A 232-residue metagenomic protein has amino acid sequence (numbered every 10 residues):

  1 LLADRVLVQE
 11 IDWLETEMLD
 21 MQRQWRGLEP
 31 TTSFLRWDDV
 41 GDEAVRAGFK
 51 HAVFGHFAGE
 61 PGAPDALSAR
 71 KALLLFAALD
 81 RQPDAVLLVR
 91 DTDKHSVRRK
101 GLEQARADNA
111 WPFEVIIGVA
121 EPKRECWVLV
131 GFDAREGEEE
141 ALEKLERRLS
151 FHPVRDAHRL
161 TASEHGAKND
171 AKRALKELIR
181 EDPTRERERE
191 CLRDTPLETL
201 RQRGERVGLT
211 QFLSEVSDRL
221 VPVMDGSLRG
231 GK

Functional and structural regions predicted by a protein language model:
L1-G48, P64-A66: Domain-level signal for Mg2+-assisted phosphodiester chemistry and nucleotide/NA-binding surfaces in nucleic-acid
D4-E15, Q82, R106-V119: Structural alpha-beta junctions
D38-H56, L87-D93, A120-P122: Short loop/turn segments at strand-loop or loop-helix junctions that form parts of catalytic or ligand-binding pockets
G59-D108: Internal, conserved structured core segments that host functional sites
A66-A69, L142, A171-K172, R193 (+1 more regions): Short amphipathic alpha-helical segments that mediate assembly, nucleic-acid/protein binding, or membrane association
R90-R180: Activity-critical C-terminal alpha-helical subdomain
H165-V207: Long, charge-rich alpha-helical interaction segments
L197-K232: C-terminal accessory extensions appended to soluble enzyme cores
